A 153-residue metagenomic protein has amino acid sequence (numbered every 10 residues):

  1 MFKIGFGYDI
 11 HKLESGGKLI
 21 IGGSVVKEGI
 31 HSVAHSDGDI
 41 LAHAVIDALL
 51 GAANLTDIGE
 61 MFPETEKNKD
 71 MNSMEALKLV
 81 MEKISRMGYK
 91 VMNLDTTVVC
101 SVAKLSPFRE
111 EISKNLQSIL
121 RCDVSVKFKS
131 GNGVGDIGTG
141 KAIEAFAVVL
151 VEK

Functional and structural regions predicted by a protein language model:
Y8-I10, L79, R86-K90, V148-E152: Hydrophobic alpha-helical transmembrane segments
E14, K18-K27: Polyampholytic, low-complexity intrinsically disordered segments
V26-S36, E64-N68, G133-I137: A short glycine/serine-rich beta->alpha loop
L41, V45, L49: Active-site His/Glu-centered metal-binding helix of metallohydrolases
A48-K90: Glycine- and Gly-Pro-enriched alpha-helical subdomains that act as flexible, kink-prone "lid/hinge" or packing modules
L94-S101, F108-G138: Short, conserved loop-to-beta-strand elements that form functional interface hotspots
I137-K153: C-terminal edge-of-domain segments
